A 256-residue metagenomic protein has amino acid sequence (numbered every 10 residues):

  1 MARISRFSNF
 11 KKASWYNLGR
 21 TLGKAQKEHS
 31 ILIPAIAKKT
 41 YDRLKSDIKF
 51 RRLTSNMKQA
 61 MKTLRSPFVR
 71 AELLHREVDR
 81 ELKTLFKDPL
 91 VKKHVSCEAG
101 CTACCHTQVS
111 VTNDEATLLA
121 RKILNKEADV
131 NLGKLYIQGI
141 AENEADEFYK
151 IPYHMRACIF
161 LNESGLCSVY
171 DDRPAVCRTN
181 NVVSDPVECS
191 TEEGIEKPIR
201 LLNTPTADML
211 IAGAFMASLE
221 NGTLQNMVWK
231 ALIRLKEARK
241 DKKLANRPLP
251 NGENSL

Functional and structural regions predicted by a protein language model:
M1-L166, Y170-L256: Short loop/turn segments that flank or connect secondary-structure elements
